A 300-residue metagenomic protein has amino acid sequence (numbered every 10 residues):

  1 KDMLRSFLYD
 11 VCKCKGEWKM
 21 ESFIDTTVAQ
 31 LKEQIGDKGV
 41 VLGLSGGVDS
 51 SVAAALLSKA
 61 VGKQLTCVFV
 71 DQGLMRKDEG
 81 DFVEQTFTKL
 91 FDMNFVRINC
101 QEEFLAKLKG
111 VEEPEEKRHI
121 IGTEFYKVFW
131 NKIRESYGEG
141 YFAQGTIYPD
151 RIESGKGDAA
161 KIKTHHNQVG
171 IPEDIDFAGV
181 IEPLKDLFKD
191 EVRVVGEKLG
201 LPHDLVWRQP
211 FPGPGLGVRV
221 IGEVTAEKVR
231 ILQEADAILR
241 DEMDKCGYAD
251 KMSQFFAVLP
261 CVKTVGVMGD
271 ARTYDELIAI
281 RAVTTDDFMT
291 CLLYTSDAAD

Functional and structural regions predicted by a protein language model:
K1-Y137, G157-I181, K185-D300: RNA-binding accessory domains that recognize and position tRNA/RNA substrates
V41, G140-G145: Short glycine-rich phosphate-binding loop at a beta-alpha junction
R151-E153: Glycine/Thr-rich phosphate-binding loops of Rossmann-like dinucleotide-binding domains
